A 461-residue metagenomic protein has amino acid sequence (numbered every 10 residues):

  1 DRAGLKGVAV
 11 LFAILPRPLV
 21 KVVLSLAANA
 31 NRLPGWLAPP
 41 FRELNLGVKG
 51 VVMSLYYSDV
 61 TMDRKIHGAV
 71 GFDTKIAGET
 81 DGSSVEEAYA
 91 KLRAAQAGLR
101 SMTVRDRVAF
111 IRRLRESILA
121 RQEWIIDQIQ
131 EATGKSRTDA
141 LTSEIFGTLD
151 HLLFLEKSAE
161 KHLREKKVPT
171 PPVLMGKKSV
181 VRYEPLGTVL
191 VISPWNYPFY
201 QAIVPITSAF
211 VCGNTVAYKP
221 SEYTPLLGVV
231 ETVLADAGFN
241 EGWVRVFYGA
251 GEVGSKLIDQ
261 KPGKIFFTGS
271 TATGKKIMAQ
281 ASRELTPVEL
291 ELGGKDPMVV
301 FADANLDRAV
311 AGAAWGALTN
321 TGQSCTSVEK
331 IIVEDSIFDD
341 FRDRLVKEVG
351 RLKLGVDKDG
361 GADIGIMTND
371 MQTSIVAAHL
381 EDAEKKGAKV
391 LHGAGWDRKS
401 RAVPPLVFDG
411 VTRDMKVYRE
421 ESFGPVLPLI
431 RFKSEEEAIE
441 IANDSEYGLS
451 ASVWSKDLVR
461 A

Functional and structural regions predicted by a protein language model:
R2-F72: Mature-region segments of soluble proteins
V60, I66-V180: N-terminal Rossmann-like NAD(P)+-binding subdomain of aldehyde/semialdehyde dehydrogenases
I76, G238, A272-T412, I441: ALDH superfamily catalytic-core signature
A77, A94-S101, V191, M298-V300 (+5 more regions): Short, well-ordered beta-strand elements within core beta-sheets of diverse protein domains
A77-T80, P262, K353, K385 (+1 more regions): Conserved C-terminal structural/oligomerization subdomain of aldehyde/semialdehyde dehydrogenase
G82-V85, V104, Q122, L306 (+3 more regions): Residues at or immediately preceding the N-termini of alpha-helices
R107, L152, G213, V244 (+7 more regions): Residue-level signal for inorganic ion chemistry
P169-R308, F432: Rossmann-like NAD(P) dinucleotide-binding subdomain of oxidoreductase/dehydrogenase enzymes
